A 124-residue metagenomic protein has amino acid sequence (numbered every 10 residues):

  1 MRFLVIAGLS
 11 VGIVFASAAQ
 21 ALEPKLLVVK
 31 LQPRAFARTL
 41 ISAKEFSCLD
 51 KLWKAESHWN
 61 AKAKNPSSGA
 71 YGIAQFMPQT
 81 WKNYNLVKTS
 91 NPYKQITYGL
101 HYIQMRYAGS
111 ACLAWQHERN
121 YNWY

Functional and structural regions predicted by a protein language model:
M1-V28: N-terminal prepro-regions of secreted/extracellular proteins
A19-H58: Export/targeting segments at the very N-terminus of extracytoplasmic proteins
I41, Y107, A111-Y124: Short, low-complexity, Pro/Ser/Thr/Gly-rich segments in the mature regions of secreted, periplasmic
F46-N60, I96-I103, A114-R119: Short, functionally critical alpha-helical segments immediately adjacent to catalytic or ligand/cofactor-binding
A63-N65: Short, solvent-exposed loop/turn and secondary-structure capping segments
S67-Y84: Substrate-binding/active-site groove segments that recognize and process beta-1,4-linked N-acetyl-hexosamine
V87-K94: A short, structured beta-strand-centered segment in the mid-to-C-terminal lobe of catalytic cores from group-transfer
